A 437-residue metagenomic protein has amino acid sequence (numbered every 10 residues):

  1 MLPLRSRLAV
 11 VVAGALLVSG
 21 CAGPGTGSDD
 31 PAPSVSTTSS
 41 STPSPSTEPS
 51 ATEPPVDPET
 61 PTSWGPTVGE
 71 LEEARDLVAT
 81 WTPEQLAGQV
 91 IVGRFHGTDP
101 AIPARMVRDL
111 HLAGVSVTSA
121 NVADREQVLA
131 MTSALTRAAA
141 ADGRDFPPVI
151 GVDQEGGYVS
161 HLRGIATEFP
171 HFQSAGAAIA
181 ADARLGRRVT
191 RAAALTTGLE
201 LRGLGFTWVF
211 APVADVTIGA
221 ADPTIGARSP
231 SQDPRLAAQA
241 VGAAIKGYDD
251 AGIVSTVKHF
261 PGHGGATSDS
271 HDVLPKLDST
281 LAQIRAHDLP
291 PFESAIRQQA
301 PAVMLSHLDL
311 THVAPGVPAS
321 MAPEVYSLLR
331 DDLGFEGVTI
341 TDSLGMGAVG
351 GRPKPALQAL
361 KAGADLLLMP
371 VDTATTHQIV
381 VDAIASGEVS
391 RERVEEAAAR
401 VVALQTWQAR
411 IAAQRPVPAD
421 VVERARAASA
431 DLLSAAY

Functional and structural regions predicted by a protein language model:
L2-A9, G14-D109, G351-Y437: Preference for extracellular/luminal or secreted protein segments
P54-P58, Q85-V90, L110-V117, A177 (+2 more regions): Acidic/histidine-rich, surface-exposed loop or edge segments in extracytoplasmic proteins
T82, E126-A140, R144, Q232-S390: Second-shell residues forming the walls of enzyme active-site clefts
G88-F95, A113-V117, P148-Q154, W208-P212 (+5 more regions): Hydrophobic faces of well-ordered beta-strands that scaffold small-molecule active sites in alpha/beta enzyme cores
Q89-P100, F172-V189, V273-A286, G345-V349: Active-site mouth loops of central-metabolism enzymes
H96-D99, N121-D124, Q154-V159, W208 (+5 more regions): Solvent-exposed loop/turn segments at secondary-structure junctions within structured extracellular/periplasmic domains
L112-R125, T132: A short aromatic-anchored loop/beta-hairpin motif
T136-P170, T190-A214, A237-P261: Glycine-rich, aromatic-flanked loop segments that form ligand/cofactor-binding clefts across common enzyme folds
